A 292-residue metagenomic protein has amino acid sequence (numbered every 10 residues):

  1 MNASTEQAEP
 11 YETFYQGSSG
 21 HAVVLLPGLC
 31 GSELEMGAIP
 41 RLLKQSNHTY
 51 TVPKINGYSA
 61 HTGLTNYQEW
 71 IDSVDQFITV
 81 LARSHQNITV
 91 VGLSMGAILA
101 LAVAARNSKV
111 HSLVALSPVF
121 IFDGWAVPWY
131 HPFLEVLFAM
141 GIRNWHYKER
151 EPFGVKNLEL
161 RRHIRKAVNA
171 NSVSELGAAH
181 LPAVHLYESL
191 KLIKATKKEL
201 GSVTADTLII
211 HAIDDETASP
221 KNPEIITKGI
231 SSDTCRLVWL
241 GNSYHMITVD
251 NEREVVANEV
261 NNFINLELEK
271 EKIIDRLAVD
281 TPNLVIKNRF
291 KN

Functional and structural regions predicted by a protein language model:
A8-Y11, L181-E199: Active-site nucleophile elbow and catalytic-triad environment of alpha/beta-hydrolase enzymes
A38-I39, A205, S219-K228: Short alpha-helix in the alpha/beta-hydrolase fold that links the catalytic acid
P40, K44-H61: Conserved alpha/beta-hydrolase
Y58-T89: Catalytic nucleophile-loop/oxyanion-hole region of alpha/beta-hydrolase and closely related hydrolase-like folds
G92-G96, A100: Gly/Ala-rich beta-loop-alpha elbow adjacent to hydrolase catalytic centers
V114-M140, P182-L186: Flexible "cap/lid" loop of the alpha/beta hydrolase fold
V203, I209-H211, D215: Short beta-strand/loop motif that positions the catalytic acidic residue of the alpha/beta-hydrolase fold
R236, G241-N292: Catalytic active-site module of serine/aspartate enzymes centered on a nucleophile-bearing elbow/loop
